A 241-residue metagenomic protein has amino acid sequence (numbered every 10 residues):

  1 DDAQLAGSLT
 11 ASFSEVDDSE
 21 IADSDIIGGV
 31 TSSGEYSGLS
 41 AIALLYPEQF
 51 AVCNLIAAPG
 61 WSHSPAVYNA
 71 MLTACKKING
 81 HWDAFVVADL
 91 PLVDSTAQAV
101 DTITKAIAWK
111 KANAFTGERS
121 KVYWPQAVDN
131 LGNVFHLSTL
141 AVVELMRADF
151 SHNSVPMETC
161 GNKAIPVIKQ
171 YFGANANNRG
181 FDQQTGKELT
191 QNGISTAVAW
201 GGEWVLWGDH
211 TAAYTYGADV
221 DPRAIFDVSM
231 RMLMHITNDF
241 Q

Functional and structural regions predicted by a protein language model:
D1-D25: Surface-exposed interaction regions enriched in Ser/Thr/Asp/Glu that occur as long low-complexity tracts or repetitive
I21-F240: A glycine- and small-residue-enriched flexible loop/hinge signal that marks low-structured segments
